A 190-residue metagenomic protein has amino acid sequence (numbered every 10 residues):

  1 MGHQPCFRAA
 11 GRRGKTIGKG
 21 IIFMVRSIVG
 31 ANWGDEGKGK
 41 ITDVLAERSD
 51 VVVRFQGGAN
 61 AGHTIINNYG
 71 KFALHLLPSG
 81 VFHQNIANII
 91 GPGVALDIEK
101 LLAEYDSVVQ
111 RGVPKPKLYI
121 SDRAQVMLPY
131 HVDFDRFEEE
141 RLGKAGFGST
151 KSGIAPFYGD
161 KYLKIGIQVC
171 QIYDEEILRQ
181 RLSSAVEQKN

Functional and structural regions predicted by a protein language model:
G2, A10-G14, G18-G20: Residue-identity detector for glycine
F23-N190: Non-transmembrane, aqueous-exposed alpha-helical and coiled segments at domain scale
